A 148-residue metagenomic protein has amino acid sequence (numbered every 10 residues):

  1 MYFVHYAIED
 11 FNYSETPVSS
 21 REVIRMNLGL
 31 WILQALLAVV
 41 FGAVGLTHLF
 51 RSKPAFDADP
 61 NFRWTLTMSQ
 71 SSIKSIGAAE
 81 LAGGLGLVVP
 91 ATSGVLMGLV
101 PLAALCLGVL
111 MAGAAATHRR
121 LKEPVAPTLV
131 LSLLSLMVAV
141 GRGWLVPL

Functional and structural regions predicted by a protein language model:
Y2-L148: Membrane-interface extramembranous regions
